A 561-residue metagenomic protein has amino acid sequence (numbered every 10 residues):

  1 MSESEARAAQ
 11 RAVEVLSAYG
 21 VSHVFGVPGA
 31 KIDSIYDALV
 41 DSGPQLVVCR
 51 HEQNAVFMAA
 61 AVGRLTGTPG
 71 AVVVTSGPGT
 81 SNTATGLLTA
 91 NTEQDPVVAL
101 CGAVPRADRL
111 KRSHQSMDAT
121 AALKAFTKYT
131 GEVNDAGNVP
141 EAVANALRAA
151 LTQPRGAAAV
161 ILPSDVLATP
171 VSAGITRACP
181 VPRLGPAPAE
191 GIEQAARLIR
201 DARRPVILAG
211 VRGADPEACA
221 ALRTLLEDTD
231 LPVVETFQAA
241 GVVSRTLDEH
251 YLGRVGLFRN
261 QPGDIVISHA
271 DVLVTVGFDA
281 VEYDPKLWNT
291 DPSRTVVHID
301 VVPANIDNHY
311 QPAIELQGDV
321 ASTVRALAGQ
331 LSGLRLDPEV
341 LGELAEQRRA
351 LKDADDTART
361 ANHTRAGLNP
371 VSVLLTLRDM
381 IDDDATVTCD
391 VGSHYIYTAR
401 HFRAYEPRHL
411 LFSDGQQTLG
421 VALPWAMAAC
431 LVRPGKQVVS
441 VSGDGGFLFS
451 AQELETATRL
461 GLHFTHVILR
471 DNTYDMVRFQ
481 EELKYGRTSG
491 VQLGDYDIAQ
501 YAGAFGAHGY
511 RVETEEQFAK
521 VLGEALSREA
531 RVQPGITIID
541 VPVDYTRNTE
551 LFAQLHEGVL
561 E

Functional and structural regions predicted by a protein language model:
S2-E3, I175, P292-S293, V297-Y395 (+2 more regions): Phosphate/pyrophosphate-binding active-site segments
S2-R335, T376, M380-D383, H463-H466 (+1 more regions): N-terminal alpha/beta PP-like core and its mobile active-site loop of ThDP/TPP-dependent enzymes
A9-A12, Y19, A30, I35-V40 (+4 more regions): Active-site diphosphate/adenylate-binding microenvironment
D108-Q115, R245, F258, D307-H309 (+4 more regions): Thiamine diphosphate
L208, T388, S442: Short hydrophobic beta-strand that contains or immediately precedes a catalytic carboxylate
L226, V266-I267, P370, S450 (+1 more regions): Active-site-proximal structural scaffolding
E282-P285, S293, L327-L336, V340-D355 (+3 more regions): Hydrophobic, well-ordered secondary-structure segments that either form specific early membrane-associated helices used
